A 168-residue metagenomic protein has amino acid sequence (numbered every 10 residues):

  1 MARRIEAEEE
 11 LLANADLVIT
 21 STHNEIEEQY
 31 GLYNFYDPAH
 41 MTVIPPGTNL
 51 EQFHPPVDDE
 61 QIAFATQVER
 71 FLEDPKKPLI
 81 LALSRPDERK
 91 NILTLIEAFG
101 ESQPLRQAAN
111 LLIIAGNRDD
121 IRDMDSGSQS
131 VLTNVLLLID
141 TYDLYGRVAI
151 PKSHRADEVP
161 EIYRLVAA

Functional and structural regions predicted by a protein language model:
M1-A168: Catalytic cores of nucleotide-sugar-dependent glycosyltransferases that transfer UDP/GDP/TDP-activated
